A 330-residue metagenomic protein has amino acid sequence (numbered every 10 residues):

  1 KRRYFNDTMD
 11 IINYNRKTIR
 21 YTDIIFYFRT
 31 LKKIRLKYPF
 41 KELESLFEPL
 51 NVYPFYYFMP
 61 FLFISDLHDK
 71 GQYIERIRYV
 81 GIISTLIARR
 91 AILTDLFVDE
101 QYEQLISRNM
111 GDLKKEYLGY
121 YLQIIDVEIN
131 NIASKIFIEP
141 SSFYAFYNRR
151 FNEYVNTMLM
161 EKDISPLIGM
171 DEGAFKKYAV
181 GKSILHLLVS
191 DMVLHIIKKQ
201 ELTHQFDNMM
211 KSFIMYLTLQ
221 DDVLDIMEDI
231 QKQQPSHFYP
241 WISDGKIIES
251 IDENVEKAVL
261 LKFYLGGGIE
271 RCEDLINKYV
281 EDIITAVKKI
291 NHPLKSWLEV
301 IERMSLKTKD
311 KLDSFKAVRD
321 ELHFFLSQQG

Functional and structural regions predicted by a protein language model:
K1-R89, L93-Q101, I106-S107, E139 (+2 more regions): Conserved N-terminal diphosphate/IPP-binding helix and adjacent helical/loop segment of trans-prenyltransferase domains
Y21-L36, E44-P60, Y117-I230, H292-R319: All-alpha helical catalytic cores of prenyl diphosphate-utilizing isoprenoid enzymes
R78-G81, H204-D207, K211, D274: A generic "alpha-helical surface" signal
S84-V98, N109-N130: Internal, hydrophobic cores of structured domains that mediate oligomerization or house catalytic pockets within large
I87, M210-L217, V280-I284: Short, hydrophobic/amphipathic alpha-helical packing segments that form internal helix faces or helix-helix interfaces
I92-L113, D191-Q200, M210-G267: Acidic, Mg2+-coordinating active-site segments of isoprenoid diphosphate-utilizing enzymes
D126-N148, K246-K295: Primarily interfacial, aromatic-capped hydrophobic alpha-helices that serve as membrane anchors
